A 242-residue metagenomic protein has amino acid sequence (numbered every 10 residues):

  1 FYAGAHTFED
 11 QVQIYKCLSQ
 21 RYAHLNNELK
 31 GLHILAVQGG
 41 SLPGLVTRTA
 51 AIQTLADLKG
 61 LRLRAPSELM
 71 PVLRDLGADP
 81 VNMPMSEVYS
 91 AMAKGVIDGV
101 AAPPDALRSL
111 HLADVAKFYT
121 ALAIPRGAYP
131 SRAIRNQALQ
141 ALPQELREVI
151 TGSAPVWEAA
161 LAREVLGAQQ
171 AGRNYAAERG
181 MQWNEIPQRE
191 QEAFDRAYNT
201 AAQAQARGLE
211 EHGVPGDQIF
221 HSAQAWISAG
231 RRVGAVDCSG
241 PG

Functional and structural regions predicted by a protein language model:
F1-Q11, L25-G242: N-terminal secretory/targeting leader peptides
